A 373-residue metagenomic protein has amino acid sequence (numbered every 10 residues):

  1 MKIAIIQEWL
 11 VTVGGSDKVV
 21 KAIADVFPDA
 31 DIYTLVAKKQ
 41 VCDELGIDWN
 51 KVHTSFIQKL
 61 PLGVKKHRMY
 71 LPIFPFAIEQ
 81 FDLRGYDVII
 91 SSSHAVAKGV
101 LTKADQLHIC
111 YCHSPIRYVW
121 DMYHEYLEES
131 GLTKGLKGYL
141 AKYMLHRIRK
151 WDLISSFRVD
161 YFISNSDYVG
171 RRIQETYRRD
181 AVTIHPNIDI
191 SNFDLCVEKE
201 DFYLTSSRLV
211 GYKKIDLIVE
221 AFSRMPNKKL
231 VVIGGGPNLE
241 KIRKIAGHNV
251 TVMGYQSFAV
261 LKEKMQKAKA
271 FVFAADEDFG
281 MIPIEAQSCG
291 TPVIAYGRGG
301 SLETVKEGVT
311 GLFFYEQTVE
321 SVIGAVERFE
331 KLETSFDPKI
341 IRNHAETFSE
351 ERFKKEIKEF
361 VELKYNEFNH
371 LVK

Functional and structural regions predicted by a protein language model:
V26-K98: Active-site donor-binding segments of glycosyltransferases and PAPS-dependent sulfotransferases
E129-F162: Membrane-proximal helix-turn-helix segments that form the acceptor-binding/catalytic region of lipid-linked
F193-K213, L217-M225, L230-V231: Conserved donor-binding/catalytic core segment of Leloir-type glycosyltransferases
E240-K262: Nucleotide-activated donor-binding/catalytic signature segment of Leloir-type glycosyltransferases, i.e., the conserved
Q266-D278, T291: Acidic donor-binding loop of glycosyltransferase active sites
P292-Y296, V305: Short hydrophobic beta-strand element within catalytic cores of glycosyltransferases and related nucleotide-activated
E307-G308, L312-V319, E327-T334: Conserved acidic donor-binding segment of nucleotide-sugar-dependent glycosyltransferases
Q317-E320, T334-H370: A charged, aromatic-enriched C-terminal amphipathic alpha-helix characteristic of glycosyltransferases across folds
